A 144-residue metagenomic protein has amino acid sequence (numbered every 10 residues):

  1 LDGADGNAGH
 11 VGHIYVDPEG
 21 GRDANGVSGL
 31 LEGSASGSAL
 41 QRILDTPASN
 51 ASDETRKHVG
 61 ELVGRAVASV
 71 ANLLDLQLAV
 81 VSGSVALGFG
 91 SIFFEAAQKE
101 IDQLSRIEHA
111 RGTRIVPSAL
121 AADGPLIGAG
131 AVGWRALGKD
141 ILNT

Functional and structural regions predicted by a protein language model:
L1-G3, E32: Generic structural signal for well-ordered beta-strand positions
A4-H10: Structural signature of FAD isoalloxazine-binding scaffolds in flavoprotein oxidoreductases
Y15-T144: ATP-binding/phosphotransfer module of carbohydrate and carboxylate kinases, centering on a glycine-rich
